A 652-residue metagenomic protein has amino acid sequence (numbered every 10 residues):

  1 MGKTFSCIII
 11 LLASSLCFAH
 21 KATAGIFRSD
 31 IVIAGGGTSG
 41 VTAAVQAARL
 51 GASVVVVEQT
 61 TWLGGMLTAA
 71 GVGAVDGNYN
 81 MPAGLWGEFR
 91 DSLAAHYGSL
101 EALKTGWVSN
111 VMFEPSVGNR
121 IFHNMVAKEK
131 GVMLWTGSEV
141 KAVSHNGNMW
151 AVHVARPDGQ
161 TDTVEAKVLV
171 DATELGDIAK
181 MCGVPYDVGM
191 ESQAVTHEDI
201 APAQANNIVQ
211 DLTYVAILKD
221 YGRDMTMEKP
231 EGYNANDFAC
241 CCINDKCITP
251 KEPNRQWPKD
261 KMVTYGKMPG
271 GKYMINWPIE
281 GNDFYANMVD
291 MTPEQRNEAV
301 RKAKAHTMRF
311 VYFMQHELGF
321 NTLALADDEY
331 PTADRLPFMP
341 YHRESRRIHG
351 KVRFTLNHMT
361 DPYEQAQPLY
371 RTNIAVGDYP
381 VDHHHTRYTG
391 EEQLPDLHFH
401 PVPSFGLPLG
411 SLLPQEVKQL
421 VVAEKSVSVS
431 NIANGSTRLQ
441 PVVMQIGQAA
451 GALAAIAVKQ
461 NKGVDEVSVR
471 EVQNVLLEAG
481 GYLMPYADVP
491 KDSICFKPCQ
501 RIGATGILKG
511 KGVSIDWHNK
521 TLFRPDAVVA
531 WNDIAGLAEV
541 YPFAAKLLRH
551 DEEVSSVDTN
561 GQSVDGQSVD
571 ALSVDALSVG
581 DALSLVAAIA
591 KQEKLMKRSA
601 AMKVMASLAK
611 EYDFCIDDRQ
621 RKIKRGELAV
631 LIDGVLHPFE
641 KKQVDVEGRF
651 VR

Functional and structural regions predicted by a protein language model:
S6-C17: Bacterial N-terminal signal peptides
A19-A24: Boundary at the C-terminal end of the N-terminal hydrophobic targeting segment
G25-G37: Beta1/beta-strand and adjacent pyrophosphate-binding region of the FAD-binding site in flavoprotein oxidoreductases
G40: N-terminal Rossmann-fold NAD(P) dinucleotide-binding loop
Q46, A52-S53, E58-A142, N146 (+2 more regions): Conserved N-terminal/central alpha/beta ligand/cofactor-binding core
G137, A155-V168, A172-V475: Flavin (FAD/FMN)-binding glycine-rich loop and adjacent Rossmann-like elements that form
Y486-V489, F496-L508: Charged, amphipathic alpha-helical linkers/stalks
A504-G561, D565-R652: Terminal recognition/anchoring or ligand-binding modules at protein termini
